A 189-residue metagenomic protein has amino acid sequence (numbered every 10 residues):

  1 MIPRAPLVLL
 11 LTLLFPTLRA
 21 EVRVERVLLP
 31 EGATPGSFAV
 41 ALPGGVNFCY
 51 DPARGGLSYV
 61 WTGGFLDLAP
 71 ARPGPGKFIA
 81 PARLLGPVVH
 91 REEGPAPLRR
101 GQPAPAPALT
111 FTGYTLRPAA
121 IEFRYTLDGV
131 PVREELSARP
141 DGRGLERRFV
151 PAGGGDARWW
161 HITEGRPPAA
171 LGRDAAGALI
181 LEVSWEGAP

Functional and structural regions predicted by a protein language model:
M1-A5: Positively charged n-region of N-terminal signal peptides that target proteins for export
P6-P16: Bacterial N-terminal signal peptides
A20-E146, W159-H161, P167, G172 (+1 more regions): Beta-strand-rich N-terminal accessory domains
L145-G153: Short, well-ordered beta-strand segments enriched in hydrophobic/aromatic residues
